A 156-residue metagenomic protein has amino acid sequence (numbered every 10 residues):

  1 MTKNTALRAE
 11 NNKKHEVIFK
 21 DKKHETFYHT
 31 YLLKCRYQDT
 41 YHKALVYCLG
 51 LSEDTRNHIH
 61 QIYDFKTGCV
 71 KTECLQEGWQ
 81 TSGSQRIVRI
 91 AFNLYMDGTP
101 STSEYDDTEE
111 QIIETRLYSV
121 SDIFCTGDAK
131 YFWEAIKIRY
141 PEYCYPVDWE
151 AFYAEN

Functional and structural regions predicted by a protein language model:
M1-Q85, R89-F92, M96-N156: Extended, charge-biased low-complexity segments that typically form long amphipathic alpha-helices/coiled-coils
